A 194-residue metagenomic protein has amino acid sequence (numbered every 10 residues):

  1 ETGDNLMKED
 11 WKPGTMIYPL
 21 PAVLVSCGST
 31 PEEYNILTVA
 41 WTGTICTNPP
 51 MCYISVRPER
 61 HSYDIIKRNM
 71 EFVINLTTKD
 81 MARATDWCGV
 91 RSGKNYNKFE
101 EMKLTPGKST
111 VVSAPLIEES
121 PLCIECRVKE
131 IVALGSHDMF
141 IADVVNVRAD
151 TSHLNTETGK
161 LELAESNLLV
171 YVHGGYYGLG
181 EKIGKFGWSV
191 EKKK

Functional and structural regions predicted by a protein language model:
T2-K194: Basic, polyanion-binding surface patches
